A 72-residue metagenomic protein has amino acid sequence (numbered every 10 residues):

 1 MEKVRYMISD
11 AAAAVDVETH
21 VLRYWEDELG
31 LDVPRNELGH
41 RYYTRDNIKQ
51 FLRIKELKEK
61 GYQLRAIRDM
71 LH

Functional and structural regions predicted by a protein language model:
M1-H72: Basic helix-turn-helix/winged-helix DNA-binding cores and closely related short helical interaction motifs
